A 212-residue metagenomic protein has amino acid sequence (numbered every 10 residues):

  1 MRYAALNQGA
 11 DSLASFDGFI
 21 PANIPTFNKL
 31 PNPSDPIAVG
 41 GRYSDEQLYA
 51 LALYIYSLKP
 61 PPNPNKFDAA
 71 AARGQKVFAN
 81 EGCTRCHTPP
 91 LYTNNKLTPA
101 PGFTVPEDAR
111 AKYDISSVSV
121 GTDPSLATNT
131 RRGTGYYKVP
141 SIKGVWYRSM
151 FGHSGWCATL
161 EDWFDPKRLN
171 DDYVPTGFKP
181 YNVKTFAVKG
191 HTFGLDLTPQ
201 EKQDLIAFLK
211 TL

Functional and structural regions predicted by a protein language model:
M1-L212: Periplasmic c-type cytochrome electron-transfer domains
